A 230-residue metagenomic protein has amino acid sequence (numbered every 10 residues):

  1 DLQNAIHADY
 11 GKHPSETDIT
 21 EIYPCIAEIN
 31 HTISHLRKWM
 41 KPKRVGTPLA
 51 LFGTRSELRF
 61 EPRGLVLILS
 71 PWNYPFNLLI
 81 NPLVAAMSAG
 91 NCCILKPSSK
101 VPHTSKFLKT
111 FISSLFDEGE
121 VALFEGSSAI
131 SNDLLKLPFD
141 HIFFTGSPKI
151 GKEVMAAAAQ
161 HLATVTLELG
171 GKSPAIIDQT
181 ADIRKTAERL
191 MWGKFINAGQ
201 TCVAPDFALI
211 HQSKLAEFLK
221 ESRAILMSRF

Functional and structural regions predicted by a protein language model:
D1-E57: N-terminal Rossmann-like NAD(P)+-binding subdomain of aldehyde/semialdehyde dehydrogenases
V45-G53, L123-G126, R189-L190: Short gly/ser/thr-rich secondary-structure transition/capping motifs
T47-L115, L162, R184: Conserved small-residue-rich beta-alpha loop and adjacent elements that most often cradle the phosphate/pyrophosphate
R55-E57, L123-D140: A structured beta-alpha segment of the ubiquitous adenosine-cofactor-binding alpha/beta core
N91, K96-S98, E125, T145-G146 (+1 more regions): Short beta->alpha connector loops at strand-helix junctions that form conserved, small/polar/Pro-enriched
F116, K149-F230: ALDH superfamily catalytic-core signature
D117-L123: A glycine-rich helix N-cap at a beta->alpha junction
